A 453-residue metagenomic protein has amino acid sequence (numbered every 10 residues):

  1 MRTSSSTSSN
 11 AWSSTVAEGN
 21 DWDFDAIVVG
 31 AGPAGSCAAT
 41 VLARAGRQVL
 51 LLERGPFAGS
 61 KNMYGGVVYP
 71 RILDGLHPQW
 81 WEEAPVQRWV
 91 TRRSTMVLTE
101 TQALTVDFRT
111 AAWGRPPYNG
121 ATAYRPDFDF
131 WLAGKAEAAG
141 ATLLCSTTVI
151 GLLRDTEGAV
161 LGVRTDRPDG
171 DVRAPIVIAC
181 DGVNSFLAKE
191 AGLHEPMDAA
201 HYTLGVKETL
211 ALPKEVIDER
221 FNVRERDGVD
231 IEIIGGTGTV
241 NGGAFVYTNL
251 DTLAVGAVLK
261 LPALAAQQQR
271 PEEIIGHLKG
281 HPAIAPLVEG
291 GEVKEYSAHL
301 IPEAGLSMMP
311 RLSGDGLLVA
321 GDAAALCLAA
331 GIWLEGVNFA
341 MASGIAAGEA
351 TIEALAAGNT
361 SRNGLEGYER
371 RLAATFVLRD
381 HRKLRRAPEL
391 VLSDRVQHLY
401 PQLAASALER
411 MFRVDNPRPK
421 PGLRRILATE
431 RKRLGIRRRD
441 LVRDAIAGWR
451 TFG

Functional and structural regions predicted by a protein language model:
W22-L51: N-terminal Rossmann-like FAD-binding beta1-loop-alpha1 element of flavoenzymes
A34, F57, N184: Conserved Rossmann-like nucleotide-cofactor binding loop
A45, G55-Q102: N-terminal FAD cofactor-binding segment of flavoenzymes
A45, K135-I284: Predominantly flavin-linked oxidoreductase catalytic cores and closely associated redox partners
G114-G134, L264-Q269: Short beta-strand to alpha-helix junction loop
T237-A244, L250, A263-S343, N359-G367 (+1 more regions): FAD/FMN-dependent oxidoreductases across multiple families
C327, A346-Q397: Active-site-proximal substrate-binding core of FAD-dependent oxidoreductases
L390-G453: C-terminal auxiliary extensions adjacent to catalytic cores
